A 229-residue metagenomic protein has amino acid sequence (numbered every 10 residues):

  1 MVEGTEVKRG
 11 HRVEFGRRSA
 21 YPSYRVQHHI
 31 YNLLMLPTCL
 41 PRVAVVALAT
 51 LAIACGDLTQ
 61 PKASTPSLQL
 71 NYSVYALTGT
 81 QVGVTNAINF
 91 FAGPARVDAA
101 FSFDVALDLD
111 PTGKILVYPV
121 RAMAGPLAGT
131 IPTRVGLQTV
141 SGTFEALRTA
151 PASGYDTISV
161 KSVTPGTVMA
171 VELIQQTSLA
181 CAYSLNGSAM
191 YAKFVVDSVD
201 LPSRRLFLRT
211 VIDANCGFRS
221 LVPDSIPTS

Functional and structural regions predicted by a protein language model:
M1, E6-R12, G16-I53: Sec-dependent bacterial lipoprotein signal peptides
C55-S229: Surface-exposed, beta-sheet-biased, low-hydrophobicity segments with strongly acidic/polar composition
